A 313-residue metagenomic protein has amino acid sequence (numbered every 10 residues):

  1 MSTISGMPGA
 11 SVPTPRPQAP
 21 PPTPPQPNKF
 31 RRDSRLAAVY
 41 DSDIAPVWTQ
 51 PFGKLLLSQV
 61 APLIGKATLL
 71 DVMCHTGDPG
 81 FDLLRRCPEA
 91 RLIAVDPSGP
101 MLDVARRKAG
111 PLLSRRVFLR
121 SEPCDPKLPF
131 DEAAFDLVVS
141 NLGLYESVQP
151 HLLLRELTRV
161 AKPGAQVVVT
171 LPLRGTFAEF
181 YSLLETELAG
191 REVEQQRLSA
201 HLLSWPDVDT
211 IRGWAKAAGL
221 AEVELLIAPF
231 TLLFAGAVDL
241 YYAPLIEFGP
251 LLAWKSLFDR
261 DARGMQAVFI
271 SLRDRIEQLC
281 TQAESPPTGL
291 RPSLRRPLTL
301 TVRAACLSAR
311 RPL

Functional and structural regions predicted by a protein language model:
T3-I64, D78-D82, R86, M101-V104 (+1 more regions): Conserved class I S-adenosyl-L-methionine
R35, V39, E224-L294: C-terminal helical/coil "lid" or tail adjacent to the Rossmann-like core of SAM-dependent
T68-K127, L152: Class I SAM-dependent methyltransferase SAM/SAH-binding core
K127-V138: A short acidic, Gly/Pro-enriched loop at the edge of an enzyme's catalytic core that lines a small-molecule cofactor
D136-P150, L171: A short SAM/SAH-binding and catalytic strip from SAM-dependent methyltransferases
H151-Q166: A short glycine-rich, Lys/Arg-flanked "PGG" loop and its adjoining helix->strand segment in the class I
G164-G236, F248-W254, R303: Conserved catalytic/acceptor-binding region of the Class I
Y242-P244, V302-L313: Core SAM-dependent methyltransferase catalytic element
